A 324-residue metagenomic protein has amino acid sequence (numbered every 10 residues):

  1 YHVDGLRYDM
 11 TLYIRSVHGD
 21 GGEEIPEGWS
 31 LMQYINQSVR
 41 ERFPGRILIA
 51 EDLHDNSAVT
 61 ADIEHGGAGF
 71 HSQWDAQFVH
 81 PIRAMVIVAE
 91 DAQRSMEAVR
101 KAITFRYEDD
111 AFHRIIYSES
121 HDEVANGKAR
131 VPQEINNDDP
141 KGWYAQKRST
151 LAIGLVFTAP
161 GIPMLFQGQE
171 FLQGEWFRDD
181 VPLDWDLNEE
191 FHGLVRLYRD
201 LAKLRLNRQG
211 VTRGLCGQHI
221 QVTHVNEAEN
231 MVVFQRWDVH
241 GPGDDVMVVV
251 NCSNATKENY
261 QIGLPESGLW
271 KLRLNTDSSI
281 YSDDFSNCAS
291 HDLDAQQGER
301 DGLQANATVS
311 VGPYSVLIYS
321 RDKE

Functional and structural regions predicted by a protein language model:
H2-D4, Y13, H18-R178, L206 (+3 more regions): Conserved alpha/beta catalytic core and glycan-binding cleft of carbohydrate-active enzymes
P140-W143, W185-H192: A short acidic, glycine-rich active-site loop that binds or catalyzes chemistry on phosphate/adenosine moieties
F177-D186: Active-site His/acidic residue clusters
L183, E258-I262, L293, A307-V309: Generic detection of short hydrophobic beta-strand segments and adjacent strand-loop junctions
N188, L206-Q209, E229, I318-E324: Beta-rich accessory regions
E190-V211: Catalytic cores of secreted or luminal carbohydrate-active enzymes
N287-E324: C-terminal beta-strand-rich structural cap/linker in extracellular carbohydrate-active enzymes
